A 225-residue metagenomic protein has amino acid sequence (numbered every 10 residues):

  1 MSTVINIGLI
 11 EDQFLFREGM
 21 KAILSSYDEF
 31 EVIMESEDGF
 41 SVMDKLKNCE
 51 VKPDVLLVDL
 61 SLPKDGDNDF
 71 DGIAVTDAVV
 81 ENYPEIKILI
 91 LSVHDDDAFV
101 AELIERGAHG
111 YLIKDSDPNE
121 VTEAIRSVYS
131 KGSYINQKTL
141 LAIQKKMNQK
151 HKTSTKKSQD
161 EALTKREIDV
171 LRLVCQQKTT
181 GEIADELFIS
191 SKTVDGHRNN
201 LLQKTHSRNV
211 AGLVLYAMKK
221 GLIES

Functional and structural regions predicted by a protein language model:
E11-Q13: Conserved acidic carboxylate
E35-V55: Acidic, metal-coordinating helix/loop segments flanking the phosphotransfer/catalytic sites of two-component signaling
L56, I88, Y111-L112: Two-component signal transduction core modules
S61-G66: The short loop immediately C-terminal to the conserved phospho-acceptor aspartate in CheY-like receiver
D67-E85: Short amphipathic alpha-helix used as the core "switch/output" element in two-component signaling
F99-E105, H109-G110, D115-K165, D169: Short, flexible helix-to-coil linker/hinge segments that flank and couple to helix-turn-helix
T179-G212: Recognition helix of helix-turn-helix DNA-binding domains
